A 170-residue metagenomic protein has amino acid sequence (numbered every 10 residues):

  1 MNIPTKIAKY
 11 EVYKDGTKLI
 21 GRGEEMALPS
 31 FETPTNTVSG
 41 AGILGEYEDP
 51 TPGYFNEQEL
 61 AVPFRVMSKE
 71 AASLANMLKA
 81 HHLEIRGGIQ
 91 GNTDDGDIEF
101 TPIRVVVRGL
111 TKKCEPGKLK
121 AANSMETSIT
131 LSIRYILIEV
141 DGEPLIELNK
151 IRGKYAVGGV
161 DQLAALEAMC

Functional and structural regions predicted by a protein language model:
M1-K69, R108-L119, V160-A168: Solvent-exposed edge beta-strands and adjacent loop segments that serve as assembly or binding interfaces
L19, A41-G45, H81, R86-Q90 (+1 more regions): Eukaryotic N-proximal low-complexity acidic segments or loops
P52-N56, M77-K79, D97-T101, A121-M125: A generic structural micro-feature
E59-P63, H82-R86, R104-V106, S128-S132: Beta-strand secondary-structure signal
R65-M67, R86-Q90, R108-L110, R134-I136: Beta-hairpin (beta-strand-turn-beta-strand) motif
K69-A72, N92-D97, L137-E143: Short, cysteine-centered beta-strand-loop-beta hairpins and adjacent loop/turn segments enriched in charged/polar
L74-V105: Short, acidic/charged, Gly/Pro-enriched secondary-structure junctions
L110-C170: Mixed-charge, glycine-accented linear interaction segment located at domain edges/termini
